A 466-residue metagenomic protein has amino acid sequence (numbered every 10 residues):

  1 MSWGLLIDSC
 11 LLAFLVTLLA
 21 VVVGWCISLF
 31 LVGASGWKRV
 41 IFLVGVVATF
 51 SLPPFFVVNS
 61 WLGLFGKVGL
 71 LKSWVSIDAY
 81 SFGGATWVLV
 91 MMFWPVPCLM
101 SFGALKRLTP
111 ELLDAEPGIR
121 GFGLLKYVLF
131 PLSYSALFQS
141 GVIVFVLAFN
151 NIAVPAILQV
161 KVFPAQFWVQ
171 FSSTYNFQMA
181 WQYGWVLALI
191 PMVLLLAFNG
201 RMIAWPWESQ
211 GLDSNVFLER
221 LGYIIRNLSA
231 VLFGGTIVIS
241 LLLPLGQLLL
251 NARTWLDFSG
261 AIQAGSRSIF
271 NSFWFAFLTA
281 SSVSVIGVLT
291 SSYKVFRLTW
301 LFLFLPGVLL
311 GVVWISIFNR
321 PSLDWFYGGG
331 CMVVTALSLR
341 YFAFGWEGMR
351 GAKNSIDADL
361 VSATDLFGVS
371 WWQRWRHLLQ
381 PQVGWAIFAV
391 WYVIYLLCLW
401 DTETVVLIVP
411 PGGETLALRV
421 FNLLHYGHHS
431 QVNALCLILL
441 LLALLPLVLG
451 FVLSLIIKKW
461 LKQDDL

Functional and structural regions predicted by a protein language model:
M1-K106, L132-I152, Q182-N199, I224-R253 (+5 more regions): Membrane-water interface segments at the C-terminal ends of transmembrane alpha-helices in multi-pass inner-membrane
G63-V75, L158-P164, W205-D213, L249 (+1 more regions): Peri-membrane helix termini and adjoining interfacial loops of integral membrane proteins
S76, F149-Y175, L399-S430, L466: Glycine-rich helix-loop "coupling/hinge" segments at transmembrane-helix boundaries in multipass transporters
K106-S133, V160, I356, S362-V383 (+1 more regions): Short helix-to-coil transition segments within interhelical loops that connect adjacent transmembrane helices
A115-E116, M179-A180, T364, Q431-N433: Solenoid-repeat scaffolds in large eukaryotic assemblies
E116-L124, P206-L221, W255-L256, G260-A261 (+2 more regions): Juxtamembrane inter-helical linkers in multi-pass membrane proteins
N199-G235, F451-L466: Transmembrane alpha-helical segments of polytopic membrane transport and secretion proteins
